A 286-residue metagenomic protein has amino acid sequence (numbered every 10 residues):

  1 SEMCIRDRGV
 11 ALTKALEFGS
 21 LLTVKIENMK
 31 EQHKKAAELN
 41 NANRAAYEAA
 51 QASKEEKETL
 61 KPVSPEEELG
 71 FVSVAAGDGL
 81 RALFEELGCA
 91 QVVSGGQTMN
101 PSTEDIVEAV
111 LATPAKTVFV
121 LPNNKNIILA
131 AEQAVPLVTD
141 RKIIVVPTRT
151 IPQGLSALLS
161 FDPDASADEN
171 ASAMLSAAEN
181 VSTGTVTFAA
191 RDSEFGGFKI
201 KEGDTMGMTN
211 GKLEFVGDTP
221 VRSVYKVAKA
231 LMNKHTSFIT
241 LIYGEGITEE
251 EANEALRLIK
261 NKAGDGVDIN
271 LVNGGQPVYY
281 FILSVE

Functional and structural regions predicted by a protein language model:
M3-I5: Short, small-residue-biased leader/transition segments that mark boundaries at the very start of proteins
D7-T23, L129-E132: Charge-rich, low-aromatic oligomerization/scaffolding segments with amphipathic character
T23-V72, T187-K199: Long, charged amphipathic helices and adjacent flexible linkers at domain junctions
I26-M29, N270-E286: C-terminal edge-of-domain segments
Q32, A76-S176, V278: Conserved structured catalytic cores and adjacent interaction surfaces of nucleotide-binding/hydrolyzing enzymes
K34-A37, L60-L69, G77-S94, E202-E214: Gly-rich Lys/Arg/Thr-decorated short loops/hinges at beta-loop-alpha junctions or inter-strand turns that position
T150-A228: Internal, active-site/partner-interface "lid" segment
F238-G244: C-terminal tails and terminal domains of large nucleic-acid-associated and other macromolecular-machine proteins
